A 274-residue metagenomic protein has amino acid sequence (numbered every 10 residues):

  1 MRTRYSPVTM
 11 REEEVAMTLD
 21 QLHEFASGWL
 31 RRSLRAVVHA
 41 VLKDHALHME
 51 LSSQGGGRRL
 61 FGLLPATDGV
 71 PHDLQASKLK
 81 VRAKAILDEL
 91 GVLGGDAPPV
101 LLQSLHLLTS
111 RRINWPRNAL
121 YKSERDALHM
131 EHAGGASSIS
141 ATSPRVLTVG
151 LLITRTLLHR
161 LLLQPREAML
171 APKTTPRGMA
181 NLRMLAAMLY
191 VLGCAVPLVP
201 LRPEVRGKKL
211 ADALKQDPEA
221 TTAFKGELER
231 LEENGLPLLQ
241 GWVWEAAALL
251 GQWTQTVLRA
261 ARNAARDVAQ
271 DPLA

Functional and structural regions predicted by a protein language model:
M1-A274: Extended alpha-helical scaffold/tether regions of large eukaryotic proteins that assemble membrane-trafficking
